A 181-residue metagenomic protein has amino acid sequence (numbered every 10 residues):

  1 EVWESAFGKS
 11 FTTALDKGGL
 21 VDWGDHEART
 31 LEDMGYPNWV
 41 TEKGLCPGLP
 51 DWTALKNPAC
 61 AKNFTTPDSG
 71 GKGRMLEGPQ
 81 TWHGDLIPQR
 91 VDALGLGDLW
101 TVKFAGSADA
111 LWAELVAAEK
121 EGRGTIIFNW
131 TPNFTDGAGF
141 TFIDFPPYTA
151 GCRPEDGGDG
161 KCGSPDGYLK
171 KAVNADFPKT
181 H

Functional and structural regions predicted by a protein language model:
E1-S10, I126-N133: Beta->alpha turn/N-cap motifs
W3-F7, N38, K56-A59, N63 (+3 more regions): Sec/Tat-exported extracytoplasmic proteins
T13-E27, F128, G137-S164: Short beta-strand->loop
L15-L76: A conserved helix-loop-strand patch within extracytoplasmic ligand-binding domains of the periplasmic binding
H26, P47, L76-P79, K103-S107 (+2 more regions): Extracytoplasmic/periplasmic, Sec-exported soluble proteins
L31-L45, D166-H181: A bilobed periplasmic-binding-protein/Venus flytrap-type ligand-binding module shared by bacterial periplasmic
G71-P154: Ligand-binding pocket segment of bilobal, Venus flytrap-like solute-binding proteins
L111-W112, D159-K161, P165, A172-N174: Domain-level detector of nuclease and nuclease-like folds in predominantly extracellular/periplasmic contexts
